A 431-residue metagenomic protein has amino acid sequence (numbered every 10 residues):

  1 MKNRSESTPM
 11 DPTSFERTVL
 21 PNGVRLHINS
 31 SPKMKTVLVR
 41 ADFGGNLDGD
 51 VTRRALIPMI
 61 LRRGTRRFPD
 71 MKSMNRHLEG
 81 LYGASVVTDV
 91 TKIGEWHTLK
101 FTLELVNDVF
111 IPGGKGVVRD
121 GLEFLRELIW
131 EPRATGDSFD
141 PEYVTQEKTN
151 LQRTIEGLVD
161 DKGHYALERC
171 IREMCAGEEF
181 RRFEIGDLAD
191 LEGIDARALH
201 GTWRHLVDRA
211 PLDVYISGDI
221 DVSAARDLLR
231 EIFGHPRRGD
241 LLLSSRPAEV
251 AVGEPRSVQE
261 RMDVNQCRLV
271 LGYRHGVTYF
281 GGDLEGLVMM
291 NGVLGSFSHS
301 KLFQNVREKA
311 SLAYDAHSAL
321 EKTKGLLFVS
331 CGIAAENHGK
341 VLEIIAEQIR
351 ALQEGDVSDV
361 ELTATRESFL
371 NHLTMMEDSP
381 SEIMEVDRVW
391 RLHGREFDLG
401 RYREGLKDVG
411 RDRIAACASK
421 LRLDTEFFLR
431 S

Functional and structural regions predicted by a protein language model:
K2-L38: N- or domain-start disorder-to-order transition segments that initiate the globular core
L26-R53, R204, P211-D213, R230 (+1 more regions): His/Glu-based metal-binding/catalytic segments typifying zinc-dependent metallopeptidases
H27-N29, M34-R54, M71-E127, G163-G186 (+5 more regions): M16 family metallopeptidases and their MPP-like homologs
R54-R63: Active-site SXXK
S85-V87, I93, C175, A198-L199 (+2 more regions): Structured catalytic cores of enzymes that bind and process phosphorylated ligands/cofactors
I111-D160: Hydrophobic alpha-helical hairpins/lids featuring a short glycine-rich hinge
L125-T135, E231-D240, E347-D356: A common structural junction motif
S138, A196-I232: Non-catalytic, conformational "gating/processing" segments within enzyme and secreted inhibitor domains
